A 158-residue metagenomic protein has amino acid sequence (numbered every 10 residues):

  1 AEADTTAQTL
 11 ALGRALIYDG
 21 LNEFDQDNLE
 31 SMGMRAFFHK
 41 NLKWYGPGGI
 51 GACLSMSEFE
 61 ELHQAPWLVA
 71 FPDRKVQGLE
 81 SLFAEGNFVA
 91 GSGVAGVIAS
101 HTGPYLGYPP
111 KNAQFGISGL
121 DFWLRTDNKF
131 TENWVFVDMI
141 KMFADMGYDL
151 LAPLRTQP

Functional and structural regions predicted by a protein language model:
A1-P158: C-terminal and inter-domain tail/linker signature
